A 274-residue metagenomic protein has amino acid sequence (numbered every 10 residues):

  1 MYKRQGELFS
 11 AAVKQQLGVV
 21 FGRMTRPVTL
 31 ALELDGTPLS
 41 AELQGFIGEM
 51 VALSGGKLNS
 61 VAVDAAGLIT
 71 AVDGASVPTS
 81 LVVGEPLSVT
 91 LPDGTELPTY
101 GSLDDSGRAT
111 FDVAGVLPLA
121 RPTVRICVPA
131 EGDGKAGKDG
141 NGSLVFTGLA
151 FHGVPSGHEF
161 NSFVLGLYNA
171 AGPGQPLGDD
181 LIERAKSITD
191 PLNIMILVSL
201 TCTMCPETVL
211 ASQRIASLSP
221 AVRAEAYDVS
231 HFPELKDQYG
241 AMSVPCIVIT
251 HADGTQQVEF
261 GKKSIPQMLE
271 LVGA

Functional and structural regions predicted by a protein language model:
M1-Q5: Conserved small/polar residues in nucleotide/adenosyl-binding loops
E7, A12-V13, L17-S54, T95 (+1 more regions): Local sequence-structure signature of Cys/Sec-based thiol-disulfide redox active-site neighborhoods
F21-R23, L39, A75, V116-L119: Short, low-complexity cationic-aromatic patches
D35, G55-L68, D105-S106, P220-E234: Thiol-based oxidoreductase modules, predominantly thioredoxin-like and allied folds used for disulfide exchange
I69-L91, E96-L97, V128-A130: C-terminal edge-of-domain segments
L97-G174, V248-A274: Non-catalytic, surface beta->alpha helical segment in thiol-disulfide oxidoreductase systems
T110-G115, P206-A274: Structured core of small recognition/catalytic domains
P173-I188: Long, charged amphipathic helices and adjacent flexible linkers at domain junctions
